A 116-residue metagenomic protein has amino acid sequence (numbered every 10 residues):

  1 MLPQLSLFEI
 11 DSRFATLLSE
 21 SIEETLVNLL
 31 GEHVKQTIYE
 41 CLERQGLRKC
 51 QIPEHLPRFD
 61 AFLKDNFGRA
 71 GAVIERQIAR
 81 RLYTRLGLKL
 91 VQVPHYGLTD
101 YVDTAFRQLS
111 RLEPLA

Functional and structural regions predicted by a protein language model:
M1-C41: Short terminal alpha-helical segments
L2-Q4, A15, E23, D60 (+3 more regions): Generic N-terminal initiation segments characterized by hydrophobic and/or small/turn-forming residues
I10, L17, S21, R48-Q51 (+2 more regions): Alpha-helix capping and helix-coil boundary motifs
L26-L29, D65, V91-Y96: Short, exposed beta-strand "edge-strand" segments with a Pro/Gly-rich flavor and a Y/T-containing core
N28-R76: Amphipathic alpha-helical interaction modules
I78-A116: Amphipathic alpha-helical binding modules
